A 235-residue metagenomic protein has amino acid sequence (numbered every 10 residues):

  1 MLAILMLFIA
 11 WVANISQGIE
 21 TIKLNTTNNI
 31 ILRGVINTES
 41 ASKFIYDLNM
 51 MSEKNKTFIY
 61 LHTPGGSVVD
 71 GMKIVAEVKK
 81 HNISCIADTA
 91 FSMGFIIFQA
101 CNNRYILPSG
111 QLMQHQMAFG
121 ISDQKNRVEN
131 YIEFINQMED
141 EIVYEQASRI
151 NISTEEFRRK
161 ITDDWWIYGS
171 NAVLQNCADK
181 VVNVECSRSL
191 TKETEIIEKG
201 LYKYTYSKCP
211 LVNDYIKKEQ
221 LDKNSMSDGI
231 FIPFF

Functional and structural regions predicted by a protein language model:
L2-F95, A100-P108, M113-F235: N-terminal organellar transit peptides
